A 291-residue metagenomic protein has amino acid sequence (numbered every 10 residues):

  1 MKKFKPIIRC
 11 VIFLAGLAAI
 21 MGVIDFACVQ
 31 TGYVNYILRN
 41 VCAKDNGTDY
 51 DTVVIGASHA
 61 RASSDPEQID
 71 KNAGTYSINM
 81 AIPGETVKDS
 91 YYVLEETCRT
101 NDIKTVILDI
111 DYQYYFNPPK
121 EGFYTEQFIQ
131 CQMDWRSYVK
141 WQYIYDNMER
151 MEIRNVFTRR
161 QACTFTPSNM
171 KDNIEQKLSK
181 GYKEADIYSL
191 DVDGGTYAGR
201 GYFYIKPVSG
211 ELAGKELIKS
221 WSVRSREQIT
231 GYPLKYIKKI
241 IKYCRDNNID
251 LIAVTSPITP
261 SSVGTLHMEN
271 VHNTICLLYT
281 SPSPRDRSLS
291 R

Functional and structural regions predicted by a protein language model:
R9-D25: Hydrophobic membrane-insertion alpha-helices, especially the h-region of bacterial N-terminal signal peptides
Q30-T48: Alpha-helical transmembrane signal-anchor/signal-peptide segments
Y50-S64: Catalytic nucleophile-elbow at a beta strand-turn-alpha helix junction centered on a G-D-S/GDSL motif, marking
R61-W141: Membrane-embedded segments
T125-R245: Secreted/periplasmic serine-hydrolase-like ester/acetyl group-modifying domain
I241-M268: Active-site segments of SGNH/GDSL-like serine hydrolases that catalyze O-acetyl group transfer/hydrolysis on lipids
M268-T274: Charged helix-capping and loop-helix junction motifs
Y279-D286: Conserved small/polar residues in nucleotide/adenosyl-binding loops
